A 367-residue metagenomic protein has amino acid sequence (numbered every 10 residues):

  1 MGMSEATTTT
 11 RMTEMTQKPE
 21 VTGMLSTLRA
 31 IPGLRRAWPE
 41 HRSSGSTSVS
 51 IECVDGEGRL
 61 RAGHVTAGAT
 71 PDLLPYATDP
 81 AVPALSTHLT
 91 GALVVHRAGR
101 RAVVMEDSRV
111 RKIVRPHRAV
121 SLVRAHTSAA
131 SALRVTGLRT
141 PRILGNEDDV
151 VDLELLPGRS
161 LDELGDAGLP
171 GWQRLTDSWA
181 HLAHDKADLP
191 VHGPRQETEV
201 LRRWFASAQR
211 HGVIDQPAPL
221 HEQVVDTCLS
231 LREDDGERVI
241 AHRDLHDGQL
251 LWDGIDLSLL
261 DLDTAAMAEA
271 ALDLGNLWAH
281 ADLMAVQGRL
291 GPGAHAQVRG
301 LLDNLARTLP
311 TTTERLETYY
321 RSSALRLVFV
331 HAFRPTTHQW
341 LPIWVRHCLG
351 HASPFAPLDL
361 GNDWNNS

Functional and structural regions predicted by a protein language model:
G2-D149, L153-E154, R159-D162, W172-V191 (+2 more regions): Phosphate/pyrophosphate-binding loops and the adjoining catalytic core of nucleotide-dependent enzymes
L85-T90, D185-R243, A306-T308, T312 (+2 more regions): An alpha-helical support segment within catalytic cores of ATP-dependent transferases
L93, R101-E106, I143, C228-L272: Active-site acidic catalytic loop and adjacent metal/ATP-binding pocket of ATP-dependent phosphoryl transfer enzymes
V110-R118, E163-G168, S207-P217: Acyl-group handling in specialized metabolite and lipid biosynthesis
R118, S160, L250, M267-E269 (+1 more regions): Conserved protein kinase catalytic core
S121, G171-R174, Q216-T227, P292-L302 (+1 more regions): Extended, well-ordered alpha-helical scaffold segments
R159-L169, A285-G291: Short, polar/flexible loop-turn hinges at active-site or ligand-entry regions and domain interfaces
L274-L309, S322-Q339: Active-site activation/catalytic loop segments of kinase-like enzymes and analogous catalytic loops in related
